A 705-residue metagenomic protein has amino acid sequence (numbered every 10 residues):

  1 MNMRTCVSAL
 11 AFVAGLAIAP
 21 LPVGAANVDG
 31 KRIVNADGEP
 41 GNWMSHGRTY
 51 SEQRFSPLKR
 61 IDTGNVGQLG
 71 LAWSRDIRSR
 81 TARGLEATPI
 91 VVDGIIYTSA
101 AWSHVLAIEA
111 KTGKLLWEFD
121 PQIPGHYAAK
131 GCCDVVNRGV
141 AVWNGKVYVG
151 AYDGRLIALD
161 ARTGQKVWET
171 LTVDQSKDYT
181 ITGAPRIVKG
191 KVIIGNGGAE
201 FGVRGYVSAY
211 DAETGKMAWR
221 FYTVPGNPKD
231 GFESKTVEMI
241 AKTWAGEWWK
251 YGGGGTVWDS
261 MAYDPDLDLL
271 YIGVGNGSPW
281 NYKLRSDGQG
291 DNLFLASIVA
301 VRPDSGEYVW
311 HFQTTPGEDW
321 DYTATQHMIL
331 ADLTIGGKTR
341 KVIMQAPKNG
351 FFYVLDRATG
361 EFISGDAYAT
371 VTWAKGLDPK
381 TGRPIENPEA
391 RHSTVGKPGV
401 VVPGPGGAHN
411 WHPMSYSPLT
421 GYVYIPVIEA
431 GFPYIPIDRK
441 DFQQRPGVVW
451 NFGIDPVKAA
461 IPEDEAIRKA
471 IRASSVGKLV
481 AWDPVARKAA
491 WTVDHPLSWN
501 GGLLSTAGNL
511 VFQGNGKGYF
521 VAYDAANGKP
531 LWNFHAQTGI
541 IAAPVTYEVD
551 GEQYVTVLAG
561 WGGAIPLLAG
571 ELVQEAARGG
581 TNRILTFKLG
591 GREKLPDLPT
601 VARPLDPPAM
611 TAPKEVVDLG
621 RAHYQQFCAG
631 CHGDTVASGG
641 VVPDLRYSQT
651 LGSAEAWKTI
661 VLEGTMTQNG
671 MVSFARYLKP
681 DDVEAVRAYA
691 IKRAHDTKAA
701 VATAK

Functional and structural regions predicted by a protein language model:
V28-L71, N227-V237, P388-A390, I467-K469 (+2 more regions): Blade/loop signatures of beta-propeller domains
K31, T600-H623, A700, A704-K705: Electrostatic cytochrome c docking/interface patches
W43-G47, A82-H104, A129-R155, T180-F201 (+8 more regions): Repeat-blade elements of multi-bladed beta-propeller folds
R75-T88, E118-A141, K166-A184, F201 (+9 more regions): Extracytoplasmic beta-rich repeat domains
G150, A675-A704: C-terminal capping alpha-helices of c-type cytochrome domains
V545-V601: Blade-level signature of beta-propeller repeat domains, shared across WD40, Kelch, NHL, RCC1 and BNR/Asp-box propellers
L595-V616, A629-S648: His/Cys-centered metal/cofactor-coordination and adjacent catalytic loops
R621, G633-M666, G670-F674: Gly/Gly-Pro-rich "capping" loops immediately C-terminal to redox-active cysteine motifs in periplasmic/lumenal
